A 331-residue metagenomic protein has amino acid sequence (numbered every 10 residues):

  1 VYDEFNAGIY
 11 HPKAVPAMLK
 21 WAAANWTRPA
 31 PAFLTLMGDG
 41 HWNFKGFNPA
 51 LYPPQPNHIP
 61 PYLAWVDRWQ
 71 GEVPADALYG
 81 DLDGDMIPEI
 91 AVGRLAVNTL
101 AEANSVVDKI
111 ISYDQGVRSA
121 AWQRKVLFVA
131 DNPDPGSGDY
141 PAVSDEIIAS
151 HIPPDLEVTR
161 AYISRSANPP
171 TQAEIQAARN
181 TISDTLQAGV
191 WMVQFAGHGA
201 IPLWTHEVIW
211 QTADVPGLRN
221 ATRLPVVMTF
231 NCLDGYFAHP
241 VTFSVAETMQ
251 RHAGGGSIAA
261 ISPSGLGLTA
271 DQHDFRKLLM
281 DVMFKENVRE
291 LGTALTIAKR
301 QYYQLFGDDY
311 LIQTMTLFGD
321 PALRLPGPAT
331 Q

Functional and structural regions predicted by a protein language model:
V1-Q331: Cysteine-dependent hydrolase recognition
